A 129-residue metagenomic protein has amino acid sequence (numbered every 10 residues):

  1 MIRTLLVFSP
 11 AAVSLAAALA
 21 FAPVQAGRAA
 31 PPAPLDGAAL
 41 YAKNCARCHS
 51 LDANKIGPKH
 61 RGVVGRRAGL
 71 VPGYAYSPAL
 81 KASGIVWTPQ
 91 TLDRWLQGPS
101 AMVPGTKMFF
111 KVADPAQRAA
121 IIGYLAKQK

Functional and structural regions predicted by a protein language model:
M1-T4: Positively charged n-region of N-terminal signal peptides that target proteins for export
S9-A22: Bacterial N-terminal signal peptides
S14, P34-L35, M102: Hydrophobic alpha-helical segments
F21-A42: Electrostatic cytochrome c docking/interface patches
P34-A38, S50, N54-P89, F110-V112: Gly/Gly-Pro-rich "capping" loops immediately C-terminal to redox-active cysteine motifs in periplasmic/lumenal
Y41-L51, I121: The canonical Cys-X-X-Cys-His
T88-K129: C-terminal capping alpha-helices of c-type cytochrome domains
